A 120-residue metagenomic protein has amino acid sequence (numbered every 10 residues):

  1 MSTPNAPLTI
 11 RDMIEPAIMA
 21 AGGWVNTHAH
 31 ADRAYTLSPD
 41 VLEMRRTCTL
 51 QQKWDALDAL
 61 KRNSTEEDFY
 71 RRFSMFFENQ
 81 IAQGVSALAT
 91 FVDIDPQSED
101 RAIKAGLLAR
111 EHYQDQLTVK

Functional and structural regions predicted by a protein language model:
M1-G22: Histidine-rich, glycine-flanked metal-binding segment
I10-A17, D55, R71-S74: Residue-level detector of functional hotspots within protein domains
P16-D40: Di-metal (Zn2+ and/or Mg2+/Mn2+) metal-binding site signature of metallo-dependent hydrolases with the MBL/beta-CASP
V25-A29, A56-A59, Q83: Single, functionally critical "micro-switch" positions that shape active/binding sites and transmembrane helices
H28, T47-T49, I103-G106: Generic alpha-helical propensity signal that fires on short helical segments and nearby coil/disordered stretches
A34-F69: Active-site gating loops and adjacent loop-to-helix segments of metal-dependent hydrolytic enzymes
V41, R62-K120: Active-site loop-helix segments enriched in His/Asp/Glu that coordinate and activate a nucleophilic water at divalent
